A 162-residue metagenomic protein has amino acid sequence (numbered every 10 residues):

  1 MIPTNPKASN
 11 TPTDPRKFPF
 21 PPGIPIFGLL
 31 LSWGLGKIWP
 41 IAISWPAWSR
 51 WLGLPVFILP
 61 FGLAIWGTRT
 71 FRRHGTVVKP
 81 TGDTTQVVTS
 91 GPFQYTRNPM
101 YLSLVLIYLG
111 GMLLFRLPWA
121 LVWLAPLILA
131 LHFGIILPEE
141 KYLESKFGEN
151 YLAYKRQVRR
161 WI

Functional and structural regions predicted by a protein language model:
M1-S90, L102-I162: Membrane-anchoring alpha-helices and their flanking helix-loop junctions
Y95-L102: Histidine-centered phosphotransfer motif of kinases
